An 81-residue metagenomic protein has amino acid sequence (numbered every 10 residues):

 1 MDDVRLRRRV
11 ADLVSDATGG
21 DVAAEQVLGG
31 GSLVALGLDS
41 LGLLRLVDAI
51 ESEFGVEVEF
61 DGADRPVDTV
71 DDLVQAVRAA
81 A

Functional and structural regions predicted by a protein language model:
M1-A35, G42-A81: Phosphopantetheine-dependent thiolation modules in NRPS/PKS and related acyl-activating systems
